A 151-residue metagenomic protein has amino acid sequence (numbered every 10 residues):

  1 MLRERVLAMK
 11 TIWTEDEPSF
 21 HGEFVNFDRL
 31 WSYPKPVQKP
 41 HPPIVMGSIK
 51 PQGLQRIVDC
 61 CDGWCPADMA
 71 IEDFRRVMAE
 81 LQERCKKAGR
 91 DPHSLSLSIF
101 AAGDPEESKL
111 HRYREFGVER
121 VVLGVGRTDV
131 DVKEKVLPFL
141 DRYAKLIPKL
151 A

Functional and structural regions predicted by a protein language model:
M1-A151: Active-site-adjacent structural elements that line small-molecule/cofactor binding pockets in enzymes
